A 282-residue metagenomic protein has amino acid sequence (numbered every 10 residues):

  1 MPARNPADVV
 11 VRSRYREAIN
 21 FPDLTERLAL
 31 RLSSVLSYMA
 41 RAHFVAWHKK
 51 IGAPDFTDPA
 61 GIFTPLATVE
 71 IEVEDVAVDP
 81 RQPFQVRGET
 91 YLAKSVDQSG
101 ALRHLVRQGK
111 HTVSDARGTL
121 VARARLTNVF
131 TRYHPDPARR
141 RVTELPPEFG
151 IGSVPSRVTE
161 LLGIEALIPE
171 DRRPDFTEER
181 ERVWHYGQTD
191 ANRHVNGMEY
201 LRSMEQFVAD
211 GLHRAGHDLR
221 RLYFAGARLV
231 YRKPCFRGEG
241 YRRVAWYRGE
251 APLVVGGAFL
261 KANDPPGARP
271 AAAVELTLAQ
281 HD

Functional and structural regions predicted by a protein language model:
M1-S95, V208, L212, L219-R220 (+1 more regions): Hydrophobic, proline/glycine-rich low-complexity stretches
M1-Y38, A42-V45, R125-T143, E148-A215: Catalytic strand-loop segment that frames the active site of acyl-thioester-processing enzymes
D8, I62, G100-L102, R117 (+3 more regions): Sterically constrained small-residue positions within well-ordered secondary structures of folded domains
T68, Q108, G226: Short coil/loop residues immediately preceding or within conserved phosphate-binding loops of NTP-utilizing enzyme
D75-I164, Y231, C235-R237, Y247-D282: HotDog/MaoC-like acyl-thioester-processing domains
R172-E275: Acidic/His-leaning functional-site neighborhoods
